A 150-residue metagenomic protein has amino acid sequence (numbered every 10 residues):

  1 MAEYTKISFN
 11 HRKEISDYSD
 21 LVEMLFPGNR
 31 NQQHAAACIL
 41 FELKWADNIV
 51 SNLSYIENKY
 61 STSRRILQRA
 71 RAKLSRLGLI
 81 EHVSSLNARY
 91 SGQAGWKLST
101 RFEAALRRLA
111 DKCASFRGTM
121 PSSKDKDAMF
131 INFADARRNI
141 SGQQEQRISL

Functional and structural regions predicted by a protein language model:
S8-L40: Short alpha-helical segments that sit at the start of domains
N29-Q33, S85-K112: Short, cationic-aromatic polyanion-contact patches
A46-K59: Short acidic, hydrophobic short linear motifs in intrinsically disordered regions
S61-L77: Short amphipathic alpha-helical interaction segments
S75-N87: A short, conserved structural fragment
S99-N132: Short, amphipathic alpha-helical interaction segments positioned at domain boundaries
D135-L150: C-terminal regulatory/oligomerization modules of transcriptional regulators
